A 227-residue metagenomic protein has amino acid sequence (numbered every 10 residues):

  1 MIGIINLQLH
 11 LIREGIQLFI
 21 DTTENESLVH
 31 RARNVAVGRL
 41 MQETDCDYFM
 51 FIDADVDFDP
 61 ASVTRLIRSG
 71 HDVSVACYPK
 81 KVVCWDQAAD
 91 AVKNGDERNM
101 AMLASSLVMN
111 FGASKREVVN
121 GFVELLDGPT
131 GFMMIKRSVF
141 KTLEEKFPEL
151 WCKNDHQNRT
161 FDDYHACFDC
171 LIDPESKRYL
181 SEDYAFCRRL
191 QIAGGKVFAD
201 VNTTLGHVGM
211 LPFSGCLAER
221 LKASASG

Functional and structural regions predicted by a protein language model:
M1-H10, V35: Short, well-formed alpha-helical segments that are part of the catalytic scaffolds of diverse glycosyltransferases
G15-T23: Short beta-strand elements in bilobed, periplasmic/extracellular small-molecule ligand-binding domains
Q17, D72, K196: Residue-level detector of anion-binding/catalytic polar loops
S27-R31: A short, glycine-/small-residue-rich helix N-cap motif at loop->alpha-helix starts within glycosyltransferase
N34-Y48: Active-site nucleotide-sugar/metal-binding loop of Leloir-type enzymes
V37, D59-L171: Conserved catalytic core of nucleotide-sugar-dependent glycosyltransferases
D45-D57: Short beta-strand-to-loop acidic/aromatic patch adjacent to the donor-nucleotide binding site
E145-G227: C-terminal catalytic/acceptor-binding lobe
